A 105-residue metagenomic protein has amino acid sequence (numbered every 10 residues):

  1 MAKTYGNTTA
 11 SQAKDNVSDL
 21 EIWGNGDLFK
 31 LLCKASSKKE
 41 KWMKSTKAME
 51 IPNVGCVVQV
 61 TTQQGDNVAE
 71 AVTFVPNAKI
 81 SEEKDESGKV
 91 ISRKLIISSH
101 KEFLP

Functional and structural regions predicted by a protein language model:
A2-P52, V58-P105: Catalytic phosphate/metal-binding cores of nucleic-acid and nucleotide-processing enzymes, i.e., regions that mediate
